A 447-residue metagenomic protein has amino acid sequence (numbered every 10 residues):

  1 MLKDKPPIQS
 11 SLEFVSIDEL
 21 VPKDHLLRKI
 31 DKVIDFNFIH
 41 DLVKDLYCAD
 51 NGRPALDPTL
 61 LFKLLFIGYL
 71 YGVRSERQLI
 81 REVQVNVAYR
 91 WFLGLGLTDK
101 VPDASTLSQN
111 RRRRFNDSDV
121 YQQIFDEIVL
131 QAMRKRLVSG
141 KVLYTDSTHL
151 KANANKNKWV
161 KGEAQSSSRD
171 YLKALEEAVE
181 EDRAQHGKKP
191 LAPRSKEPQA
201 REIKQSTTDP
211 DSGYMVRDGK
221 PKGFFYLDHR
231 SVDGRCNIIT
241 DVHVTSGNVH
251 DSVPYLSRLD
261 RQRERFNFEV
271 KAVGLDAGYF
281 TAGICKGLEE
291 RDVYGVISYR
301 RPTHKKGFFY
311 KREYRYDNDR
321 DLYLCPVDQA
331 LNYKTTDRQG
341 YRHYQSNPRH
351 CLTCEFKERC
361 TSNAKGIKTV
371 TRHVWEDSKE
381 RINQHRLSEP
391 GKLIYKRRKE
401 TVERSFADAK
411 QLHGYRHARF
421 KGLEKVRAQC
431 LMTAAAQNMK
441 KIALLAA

Functional and structural regions predicted by a protein language model:
M1-R28: Hydrophobic alpha-helical membrane-insertion signals
K3-D4, G72-V85, L95-A447: Anion-binding and metal-coordination hotspots
S16, I34-F38, G94, K161 (+1 more regions): Short, solvent-exposed coil/turn linker segments
S16, L60-F66, T106, E127: A general alpha-helix detector
K23-F66, S378: Basic, short loop/linker segments at the boundary and entry of helix-turn-helix/winged-helix-like folds
F38, Y69-G72, V87-W91: Short alpha-helix boundary/capping elements
T59-R74, L79: N-terminal catalytic cores of NTP/NDP-binding nucleotidyl/phosphoryl-transfer enzymes
